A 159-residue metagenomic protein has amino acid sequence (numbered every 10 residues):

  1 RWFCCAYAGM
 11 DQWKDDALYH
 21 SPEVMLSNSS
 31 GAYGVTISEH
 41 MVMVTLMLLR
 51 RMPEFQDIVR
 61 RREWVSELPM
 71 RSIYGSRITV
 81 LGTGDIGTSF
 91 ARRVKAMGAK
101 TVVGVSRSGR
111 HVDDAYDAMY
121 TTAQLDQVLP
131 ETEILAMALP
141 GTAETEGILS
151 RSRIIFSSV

Functional and structural regions predicted by a protein language model:
R1-Q56: Phosphate/diphosphate ligand-binding glycine-rich loop within oxidoreductases
F3, M41, I78-G82, V102 (+1 more regions): Generic structural signal for small/hydrophobic residues in well-ordered secondary structure, especially within
Q12, S66, T88, T121-T122 (+1 more regions): Structural motif corresponding to alpha-helix initiation and N-cap regions
H20-V24, G98-K100, S157-V159: A short helix->loop->beta-strand "cap" motif at the edges of active sites that frequently abuts
E23-M25, F55-S89: Glycine-rich NAD(P)-binding loop of Rossmann-like domains
A91-K95: Surface-exposed amphipathic alpha-helices with a cationic face
M97-A115: NAD(P)-binding Rossmann-fold cofactor-contacting core
G109-V159: Rossmann-like adenosine-cofactor binding region
